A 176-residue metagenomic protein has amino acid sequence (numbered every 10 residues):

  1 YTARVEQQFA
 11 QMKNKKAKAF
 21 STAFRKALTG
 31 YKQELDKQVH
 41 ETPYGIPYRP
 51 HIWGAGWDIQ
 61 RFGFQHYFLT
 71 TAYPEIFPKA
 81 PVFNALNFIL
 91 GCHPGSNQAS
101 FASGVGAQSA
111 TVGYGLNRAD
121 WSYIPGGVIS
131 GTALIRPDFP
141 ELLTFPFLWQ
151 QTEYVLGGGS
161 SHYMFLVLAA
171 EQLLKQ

Functional and structural regions predicted by a protein language model:
Y1-H40, R49-Q176: Aromatic (Trp/Tyr) and acidic
